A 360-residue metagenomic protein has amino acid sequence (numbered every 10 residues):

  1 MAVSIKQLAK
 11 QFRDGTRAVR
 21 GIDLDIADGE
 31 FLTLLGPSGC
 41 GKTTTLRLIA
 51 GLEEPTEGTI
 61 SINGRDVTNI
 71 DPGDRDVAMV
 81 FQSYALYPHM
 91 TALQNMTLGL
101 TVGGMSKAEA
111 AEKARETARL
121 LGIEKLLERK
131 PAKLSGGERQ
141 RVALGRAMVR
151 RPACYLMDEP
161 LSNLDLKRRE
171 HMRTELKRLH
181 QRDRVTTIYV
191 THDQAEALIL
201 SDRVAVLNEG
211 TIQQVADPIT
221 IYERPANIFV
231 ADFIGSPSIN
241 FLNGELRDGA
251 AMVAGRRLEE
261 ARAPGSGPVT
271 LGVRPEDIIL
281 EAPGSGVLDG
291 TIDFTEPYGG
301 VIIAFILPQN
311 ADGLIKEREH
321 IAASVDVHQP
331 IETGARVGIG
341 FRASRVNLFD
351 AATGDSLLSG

Functional and structural regions predicted by a protein language model:
S4, D25, S61, G338-G340: ABC ATPase nucleotide-binding domain
I22-T33: Pre-Walker A (P-loop) beta-loop-beta motif of ABC nucleotide-binding domains
L35-P37: The feature captures the beta-strand-to-loop junction immediately N-terminal to the Walker
A50: Helix-to-loop junction immediately C-terminal to a conserved catalytic motif
G58-D66: Conserved ABC transporter NBD signature motif
P72-F229: ABC ATPase nucleotide-binding domains
P237, A250-G360: Non-catalytic connector elements of ABC transporters
